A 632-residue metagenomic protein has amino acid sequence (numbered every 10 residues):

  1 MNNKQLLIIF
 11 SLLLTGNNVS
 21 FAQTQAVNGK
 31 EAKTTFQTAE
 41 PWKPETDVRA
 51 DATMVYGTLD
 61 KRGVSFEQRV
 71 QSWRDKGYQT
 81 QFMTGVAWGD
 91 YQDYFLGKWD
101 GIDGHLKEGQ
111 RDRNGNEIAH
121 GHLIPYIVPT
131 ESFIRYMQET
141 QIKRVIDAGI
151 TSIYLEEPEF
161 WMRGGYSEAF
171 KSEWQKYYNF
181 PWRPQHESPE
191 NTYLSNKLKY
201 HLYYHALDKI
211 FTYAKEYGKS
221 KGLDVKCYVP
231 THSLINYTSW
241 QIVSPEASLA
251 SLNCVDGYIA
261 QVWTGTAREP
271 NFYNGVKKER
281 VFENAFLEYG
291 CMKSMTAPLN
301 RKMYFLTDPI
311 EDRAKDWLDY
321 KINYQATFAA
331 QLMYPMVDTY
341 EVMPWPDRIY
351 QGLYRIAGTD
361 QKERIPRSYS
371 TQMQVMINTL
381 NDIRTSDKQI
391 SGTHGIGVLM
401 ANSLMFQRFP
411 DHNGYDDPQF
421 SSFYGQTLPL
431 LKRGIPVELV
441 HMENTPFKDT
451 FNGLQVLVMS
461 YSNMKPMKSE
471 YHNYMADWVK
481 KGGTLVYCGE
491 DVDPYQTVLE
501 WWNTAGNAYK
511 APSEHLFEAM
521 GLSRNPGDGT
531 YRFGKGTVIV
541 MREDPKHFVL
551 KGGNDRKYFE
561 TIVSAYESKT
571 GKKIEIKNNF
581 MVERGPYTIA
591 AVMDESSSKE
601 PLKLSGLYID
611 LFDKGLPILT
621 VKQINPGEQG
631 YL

Functional and structural regions predicted by a protein language model:
V27-K76, Q81, T140-I153, L252-Y258 (+2 more regions): Catalytic domains of carbohydrate-active enzymes, especially glycoside hydrolases
N28-A39, Q81-G85, Y154-P158, Y193-I242 (+4 more regions): Aromatic-lined carbohydrate-recognition surfaces of secreted/lumenal glycan-active proteins
D51-R62, E117-Y136, S188-A206, T231-S233 (+6 more regions): The substrate-binding groove and active-site-proximal loops of carbohydrate-active enzymes, especially glycoside
F82-A148, W182-Y204, D208-T212: Active-site-adjacent "subsite" loops/lids of carbohydrate-active enzymes
G89-A119, E156-E187, I242, E246-L249 (+2 more regions): Aromatic- and acidic-residue-enriched segments that line the glycan-binding/catalytic groove of carbohydrate-active
Y126-W161, Y213, Q372-L380, S386: An active-site-proximal structural segment forming one wall of the substrate-binding cleft that immediately precedes
E156, C227-F423, P526, I539-E543 (+2 more regions): Hydrophobic targeting/anchoring helices
Y461, K465-L632: A conserved amphipathic helix/loop scaffold that creates a polar/acidic microenvironment used either to coordinate
